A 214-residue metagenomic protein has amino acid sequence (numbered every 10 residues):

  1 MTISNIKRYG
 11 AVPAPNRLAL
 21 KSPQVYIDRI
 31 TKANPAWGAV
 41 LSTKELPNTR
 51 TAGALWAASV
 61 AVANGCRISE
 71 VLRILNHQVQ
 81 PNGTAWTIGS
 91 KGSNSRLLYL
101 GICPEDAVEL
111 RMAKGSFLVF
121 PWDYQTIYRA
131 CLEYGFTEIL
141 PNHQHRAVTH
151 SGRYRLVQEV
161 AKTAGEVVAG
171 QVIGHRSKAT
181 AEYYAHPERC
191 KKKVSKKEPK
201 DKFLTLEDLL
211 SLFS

Functional and structural regions predicted by a protein language model:
M1-P15, G65-S69, A130-Y134: N-terminal DNA-binding recognition helix of tyrosine site-specific recombinases/integrases
T2-L18, E198-S214: C-terminal secondary-structure termini that scaffold catalytic or DNA-interacting sites
A11-I68: Basic, Lys/Arg- and aromatic-enriched nucleic-acid-binding interface segment
K44-N48, R129-Q171, K178: Short, basic (Lys/Arg/His-rich) helix/loop patches that form interaction surfaces in the mid-to-C-terminal regions
A57-A58, S69-I74, A169: Alpha-helix N-cap/helix-start motif at helix boundaries, enriched for small hydrophobics
N64, R73-A107: Conserved tyrosine-mediated DNA breakage-rejoining catalytic core shared by Y-recombinases
K91-G92, E166, I173-K200: Catalytic-site neighborhood detector that most strongly recognizes the C-terminal catalytic loop/helix of tyrosine
G101-H143, L156: Active-site/catalytic core of tyrosine-dependent DNA strand-transfer enzymes
